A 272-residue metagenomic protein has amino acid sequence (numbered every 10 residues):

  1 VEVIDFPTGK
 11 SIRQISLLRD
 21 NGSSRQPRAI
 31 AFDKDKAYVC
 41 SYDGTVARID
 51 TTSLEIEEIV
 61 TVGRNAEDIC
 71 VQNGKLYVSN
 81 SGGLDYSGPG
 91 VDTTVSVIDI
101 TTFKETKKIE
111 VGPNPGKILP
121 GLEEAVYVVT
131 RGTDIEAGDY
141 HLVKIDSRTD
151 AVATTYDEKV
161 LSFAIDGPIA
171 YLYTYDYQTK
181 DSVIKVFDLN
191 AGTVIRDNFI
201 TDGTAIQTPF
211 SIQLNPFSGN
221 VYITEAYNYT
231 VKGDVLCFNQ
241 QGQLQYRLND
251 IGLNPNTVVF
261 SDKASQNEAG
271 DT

Functional and structural regions predicted by a protein language model:
V1-T272: Predominantly soluble domains enriched in secretory-pathway, periplasmic, or organellar proteins
